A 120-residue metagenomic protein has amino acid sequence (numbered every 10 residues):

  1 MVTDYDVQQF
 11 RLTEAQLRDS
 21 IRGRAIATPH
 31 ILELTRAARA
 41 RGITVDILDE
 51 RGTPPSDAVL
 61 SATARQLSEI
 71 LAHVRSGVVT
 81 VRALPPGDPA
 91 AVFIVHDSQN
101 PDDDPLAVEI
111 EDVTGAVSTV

Functional and structural regions predicted by a protein language model:
M1-D46: DHp/HisKA dimerization-phosphotransfer hairpin of two-component histidine kinases
A25, D57-A58: Ordered, soluble secondary-structure elements with a strong preference for glycine-centered loop motifs and nearby
T35-A37, V74-V108, G115-S118: Conserved beta-strand-loop-beta-strand hairpin that lines the nucleotide-binding pocket of ATP/GTP-utilizing enzymes
L48-T53: Conserved catalytic submotifs in the C-terminal HATPase_c
P55-S56, T119-V120: Intrinsically disordered, low-complexity linkers and terminal tails enriched in Pro/Gly and often acidic or mixed-charge
A58-V79: Conserved ATP-binding N-box helix of the HATPase_c
